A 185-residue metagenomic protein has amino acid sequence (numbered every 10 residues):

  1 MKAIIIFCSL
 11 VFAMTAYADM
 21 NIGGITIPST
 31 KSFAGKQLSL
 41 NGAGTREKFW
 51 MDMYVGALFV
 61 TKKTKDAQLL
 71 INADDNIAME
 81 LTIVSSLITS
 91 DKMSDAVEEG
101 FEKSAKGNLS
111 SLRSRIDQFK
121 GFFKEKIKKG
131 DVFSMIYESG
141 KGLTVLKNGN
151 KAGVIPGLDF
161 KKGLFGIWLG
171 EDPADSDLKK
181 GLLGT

Functional and structural regions predicted by a protein language model:
I4-M14: Sec-dependent N-terminal signal peptides
Y17-T185: Terminal leader/tail segments of proteins
